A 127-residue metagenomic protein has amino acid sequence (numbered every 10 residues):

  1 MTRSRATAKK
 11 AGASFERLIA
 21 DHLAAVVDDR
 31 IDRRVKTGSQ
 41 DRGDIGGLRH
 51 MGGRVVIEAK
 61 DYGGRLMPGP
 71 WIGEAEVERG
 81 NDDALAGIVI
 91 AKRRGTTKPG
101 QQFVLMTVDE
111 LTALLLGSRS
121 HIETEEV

Functional and structural regions predicted by a protein language model:
M1-V127: Catalytic phosphate/metal-binding cores of nucleic-acid and nucleotide-processing enzymes, i.e., regions that mediate
